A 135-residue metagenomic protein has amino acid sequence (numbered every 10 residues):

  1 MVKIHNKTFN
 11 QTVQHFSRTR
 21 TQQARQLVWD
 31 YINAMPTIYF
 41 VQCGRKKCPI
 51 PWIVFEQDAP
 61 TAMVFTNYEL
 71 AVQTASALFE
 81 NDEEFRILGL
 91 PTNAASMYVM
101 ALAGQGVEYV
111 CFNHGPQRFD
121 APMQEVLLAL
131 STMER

Functional and structural regions predicted by a protein language model:
M1-R135: An interfacial alpha-helical scaffold signature
